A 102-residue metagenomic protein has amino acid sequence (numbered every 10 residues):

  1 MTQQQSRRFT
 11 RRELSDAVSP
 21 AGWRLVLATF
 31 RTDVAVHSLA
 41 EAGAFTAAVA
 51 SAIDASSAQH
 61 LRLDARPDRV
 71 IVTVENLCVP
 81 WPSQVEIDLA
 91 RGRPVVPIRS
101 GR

Functional and structural regions predicted by a protein language model:
M1-R102: Long, contiguous binding/interaction regions
